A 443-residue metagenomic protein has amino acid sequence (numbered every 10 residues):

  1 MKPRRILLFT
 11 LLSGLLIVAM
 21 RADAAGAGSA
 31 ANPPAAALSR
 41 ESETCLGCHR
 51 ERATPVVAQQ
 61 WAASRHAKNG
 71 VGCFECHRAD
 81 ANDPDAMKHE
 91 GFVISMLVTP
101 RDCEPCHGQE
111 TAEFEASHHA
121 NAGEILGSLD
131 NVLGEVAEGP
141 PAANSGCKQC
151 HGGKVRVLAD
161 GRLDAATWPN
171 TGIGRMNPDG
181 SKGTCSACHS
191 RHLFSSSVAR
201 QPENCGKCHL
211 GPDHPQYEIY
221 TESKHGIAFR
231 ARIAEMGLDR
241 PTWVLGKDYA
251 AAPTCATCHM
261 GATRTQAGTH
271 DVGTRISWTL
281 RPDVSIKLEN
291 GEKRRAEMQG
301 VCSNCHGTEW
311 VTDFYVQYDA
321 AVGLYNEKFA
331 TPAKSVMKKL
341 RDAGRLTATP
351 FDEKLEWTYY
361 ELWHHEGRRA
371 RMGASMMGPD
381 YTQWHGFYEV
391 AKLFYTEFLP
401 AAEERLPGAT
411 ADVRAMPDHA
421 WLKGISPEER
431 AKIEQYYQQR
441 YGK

Functional and structural regions predicted by a protein language model:
M1-K2, V18, A63: Short alpha-helical segments used as structural interaction elements across diverse proteins
M1-T10: Bacterial N-terminal signal peptides that target proteins for export
F9-A19: Bacterial N-terminal signal peptides
A22-K443: Short sequence/structural segments immediately N-terminal
